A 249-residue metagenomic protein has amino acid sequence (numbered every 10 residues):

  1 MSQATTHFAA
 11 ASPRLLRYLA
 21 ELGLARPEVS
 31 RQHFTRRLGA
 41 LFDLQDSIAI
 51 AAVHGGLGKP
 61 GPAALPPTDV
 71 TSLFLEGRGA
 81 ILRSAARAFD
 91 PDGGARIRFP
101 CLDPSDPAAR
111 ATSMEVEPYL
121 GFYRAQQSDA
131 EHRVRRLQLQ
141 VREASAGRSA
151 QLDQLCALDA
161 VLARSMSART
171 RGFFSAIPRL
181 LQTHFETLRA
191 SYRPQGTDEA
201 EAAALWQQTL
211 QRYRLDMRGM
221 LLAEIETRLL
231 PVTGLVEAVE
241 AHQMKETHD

Functional and structural regions predicted by a protein language model:
M1-V116: N-terminal leader/presequence regions that precede the main folded/catalytic core
G79-R83, R87-L230: Extended, well-ordered protein cores
T233-E237, A241: Membrane-interacting alpha-helical segments
E240-D249: C-terminal structured domains
